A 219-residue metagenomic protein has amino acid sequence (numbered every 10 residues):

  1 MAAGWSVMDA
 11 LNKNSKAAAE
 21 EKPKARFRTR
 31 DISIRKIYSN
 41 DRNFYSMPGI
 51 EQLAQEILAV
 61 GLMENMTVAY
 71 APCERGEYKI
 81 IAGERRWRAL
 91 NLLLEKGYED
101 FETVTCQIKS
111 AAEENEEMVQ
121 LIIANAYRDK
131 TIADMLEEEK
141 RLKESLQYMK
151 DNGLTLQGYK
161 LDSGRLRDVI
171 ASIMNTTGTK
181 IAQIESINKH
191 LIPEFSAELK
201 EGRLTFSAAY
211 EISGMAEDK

Functional and structural regions predicted by a protein language model:
A2-K109, M118-I123: Short, charged/polar connector segments at secondary-structure boundaries
F44-M47, R88-H190, S213-G214: Amphipathic, charge-rich alpha-helical segments that serve as recognition/docking helices
A59, E201, G214-M215: Charged, alpha-helical scaffolding/interaction elements associated with membrane systems
N65, L191-I192, A216: Short, proline-centered helix/strand-breaking motifs
F101-Q107, I192-A209: Short Lys/Arg-enriched helix C-cap and helix-to-coil transition segments that create basic nucleic-acid-contact patches
E211-K219: Charge-rich, low-complexity intrinsically disordered segments
